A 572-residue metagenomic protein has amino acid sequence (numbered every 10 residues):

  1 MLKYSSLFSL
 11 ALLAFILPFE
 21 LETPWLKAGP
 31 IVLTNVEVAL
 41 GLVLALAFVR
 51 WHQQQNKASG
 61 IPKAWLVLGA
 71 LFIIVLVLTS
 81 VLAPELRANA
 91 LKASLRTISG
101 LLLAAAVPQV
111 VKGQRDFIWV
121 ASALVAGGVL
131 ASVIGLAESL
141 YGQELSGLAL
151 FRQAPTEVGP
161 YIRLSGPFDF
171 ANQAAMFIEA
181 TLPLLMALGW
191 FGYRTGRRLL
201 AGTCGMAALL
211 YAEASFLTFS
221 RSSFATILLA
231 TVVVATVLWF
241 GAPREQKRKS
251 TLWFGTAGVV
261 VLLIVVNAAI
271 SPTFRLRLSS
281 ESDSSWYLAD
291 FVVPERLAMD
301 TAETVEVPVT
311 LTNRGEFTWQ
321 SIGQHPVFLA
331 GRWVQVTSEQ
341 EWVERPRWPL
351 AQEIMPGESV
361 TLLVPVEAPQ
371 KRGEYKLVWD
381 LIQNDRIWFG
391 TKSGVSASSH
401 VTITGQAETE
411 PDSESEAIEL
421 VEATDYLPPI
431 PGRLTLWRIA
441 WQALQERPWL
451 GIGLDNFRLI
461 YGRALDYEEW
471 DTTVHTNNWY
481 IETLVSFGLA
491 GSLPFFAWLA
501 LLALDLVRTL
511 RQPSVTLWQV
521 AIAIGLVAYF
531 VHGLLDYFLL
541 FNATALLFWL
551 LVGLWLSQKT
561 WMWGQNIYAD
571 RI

Functional and structural regions predicted by a protein language model:
M1-L2, V261-V265, R511-T516, L551-I572: A juxtamembrane structural motif centered on a specific transmembrane helix
Y4-S5, S9-W25, V38-I98, Y529: N-terminal hydrophobic segments of proteins, predominantly signal-anchor/transmembrane helices of inner/organellar
F8, P18, L40-L44, F48 (+8 more regions): Alpha-helical transmembrane segments of multi-pass inner-membrane proteins
F15-A28, L217, Y480-F487, W518-L556: Membrane helix-loop boundary segments at the extracytoplasmic
V133, E138-G142, L217, L238-S282 (+4 more regions): A membrane-periplasm/extracellular boundary helix in multi-pass inner-membrane enzymes that assemble envelope glycans
G166, F170, A212-A214, L436-W441 (+3 more regions): A conserved mid-to-late transmembrane alpha helix and its immediate loop/hinge that forms the functional core
F328-R332, V336, T424-R438, L450-F487: Long extracytoplasmic/lumenal interhelical loops at the membrane interface of multi-pass membrane proteins
P365-G373: Short, surface-exposed loop/turn segments at beta-strand-coil junctions that are enriched for proline with nearby
